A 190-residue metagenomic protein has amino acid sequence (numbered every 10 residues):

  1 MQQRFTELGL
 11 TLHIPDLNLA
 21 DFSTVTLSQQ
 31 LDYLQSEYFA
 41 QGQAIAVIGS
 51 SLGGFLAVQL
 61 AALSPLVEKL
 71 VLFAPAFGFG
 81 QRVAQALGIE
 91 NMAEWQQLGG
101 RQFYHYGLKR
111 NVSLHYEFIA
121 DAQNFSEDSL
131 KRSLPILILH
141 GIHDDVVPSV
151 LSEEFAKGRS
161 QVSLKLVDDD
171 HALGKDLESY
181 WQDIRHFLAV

Functional and structural regions predicted by a protein language model:
M1-A40: Active-site catalytic motif of lipid deacylating hydrolases and related acyltransferases
F5, L60-S64: Aromatic pocket-lining residues of Rossmann-like dinucleotide-binding sites
F39-Q43, K131-R132: Glycine-rich phosphate-binding loop signature in dinucleotide/nucleotide-binding domains
Q43, L66-V67: Short loop/turn motifs at secondary-structure junctions
I45-A46, I136: Generic beta-sheet signal
I48-A57: Gly/Ala-rich beta-loop-alpha elbow adjacent to hydrolase catalytic centers
V67-K69, F73-G158, V162-V190: The alpha/beta-hydrolase serine catalytic core
